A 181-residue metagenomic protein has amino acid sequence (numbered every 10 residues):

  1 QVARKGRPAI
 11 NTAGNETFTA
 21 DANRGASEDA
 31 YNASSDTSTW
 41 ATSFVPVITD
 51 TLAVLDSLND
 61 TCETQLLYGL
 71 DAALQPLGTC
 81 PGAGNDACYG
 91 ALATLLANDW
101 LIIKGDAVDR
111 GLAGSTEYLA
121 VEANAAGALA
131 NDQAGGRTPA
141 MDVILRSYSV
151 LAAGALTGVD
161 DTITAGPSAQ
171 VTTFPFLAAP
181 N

Functional and structural regions predicted by a protein language model:
Q1-N181: Surface-exposed extracytoplasmic segments
